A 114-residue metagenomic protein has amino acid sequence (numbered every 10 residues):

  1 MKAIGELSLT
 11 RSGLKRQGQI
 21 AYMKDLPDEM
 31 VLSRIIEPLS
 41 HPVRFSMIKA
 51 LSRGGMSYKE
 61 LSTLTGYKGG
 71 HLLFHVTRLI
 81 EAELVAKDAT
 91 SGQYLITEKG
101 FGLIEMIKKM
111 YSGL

Functional and structural regions predicted by a protein language model:
M1-V31: Long, low-complexity, charged/polar intrinsically disordered regions in eukaryotic proteins
E37-V43, T97: Short helix-coil-helix linker/hinge
P42-F45, R53-S57: Short capping segments at the starts of secondary-structure elements
F45-K49, G102: Pre-recognition alpha-helix immediately N-terminal to the DNA-recognition helix within helix-turn-helix or winged-helix
S62: The alpha-helix within a helix-turn-helix
T65-E81: Short amphipathic alpha-helical interaction segments
I80-T90: A short, conserved structural fragment
S91-I107: Basic, amphipathic "hinge/linker" alpha-helix immediately C-terminal to the N-terminal HTH DNA-binding motif
